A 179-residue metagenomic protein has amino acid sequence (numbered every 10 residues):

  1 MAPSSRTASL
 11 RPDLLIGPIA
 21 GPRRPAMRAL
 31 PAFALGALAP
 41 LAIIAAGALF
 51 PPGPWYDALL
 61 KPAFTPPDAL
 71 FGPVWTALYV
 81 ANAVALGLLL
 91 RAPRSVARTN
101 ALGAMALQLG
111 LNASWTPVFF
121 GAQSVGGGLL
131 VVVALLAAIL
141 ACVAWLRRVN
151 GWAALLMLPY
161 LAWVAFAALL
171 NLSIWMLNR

Functional and structural regions predicted by a protein language model:
P22-L38: N-terminal membrane topogenic signal
P40-P54: Alpha-helical transmembrane segments of multi-pass membrane proteins
P52-T65, L177-N178: Membrane-interface helix termini and inter-helical loops of multi-pass transporters
P66-V80, A122-L135: Membrane-interface loop-to-helix entry segments
V80-T116: Helix-adjacent hinge/juxtasegments
P117-G126, W175-R179: Membrane-interface helix caps and helix-loop-helix hairpins in membrane proteins
F119-V125, C142-L155: Membrane-helix boundary connector in multi-pass membrane proteins
L156-W175: Final/C-terminal transmembrane alpha-helix of multipass membrane proteins
